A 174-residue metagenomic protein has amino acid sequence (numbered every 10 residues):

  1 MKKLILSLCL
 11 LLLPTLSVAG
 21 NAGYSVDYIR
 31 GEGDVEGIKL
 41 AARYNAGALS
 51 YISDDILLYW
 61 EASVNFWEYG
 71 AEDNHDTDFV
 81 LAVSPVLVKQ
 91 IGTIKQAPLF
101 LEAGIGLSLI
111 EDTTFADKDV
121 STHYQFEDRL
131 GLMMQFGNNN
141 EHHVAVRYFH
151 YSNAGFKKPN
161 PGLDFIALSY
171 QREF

Functional and structural regions predicted by a protein language model:
M1-N21: Cleavable N-terminal export/targeting peptides
S17-N21, G47-I56, G92-L99, N138-E141: Short loop/turn motifs that connect adjacent beta-strands in outer-membrane beta-barrel proteins
A22-V26, D54-A62, L99-I105, H142-V146 (+1 more regions): Transmembrane beta-strands of outer-membrane beta-barrel proteins
D27-Y28, G70-N74, F115-V120, N153-F156: Extracellular loop and loop/strand-boundary signature of outer-membrane beta-barrel proteins
Y28-D34, Y44-A46, A62-E68, I105-E111 (+2 more regions): Transmembrane beta-strands of outer-membrane beta-barrel pores
R30, Y44-A46, S50, K89-I91 (+2 more regions): Residue-level signature of outer-membrane beta-barrel architecture
D34-I38, T77-V83, T122-D128, G162-I166: Residues that define the transmembrane beta-barrel architecture of outer-membrane proteins
L40, F136, G162-F174: Outer-membrane beta-barrel "beta-signal"
